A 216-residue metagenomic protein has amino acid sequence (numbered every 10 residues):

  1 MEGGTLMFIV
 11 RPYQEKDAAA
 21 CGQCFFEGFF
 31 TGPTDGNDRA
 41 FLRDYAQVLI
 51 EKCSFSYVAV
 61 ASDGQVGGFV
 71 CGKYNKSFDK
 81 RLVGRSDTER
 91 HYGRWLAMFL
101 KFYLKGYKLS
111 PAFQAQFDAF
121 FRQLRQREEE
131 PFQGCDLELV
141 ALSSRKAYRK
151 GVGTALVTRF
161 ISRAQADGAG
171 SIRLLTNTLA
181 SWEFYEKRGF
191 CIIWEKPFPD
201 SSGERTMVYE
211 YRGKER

Functional and structural regions predicted by a protein language model:
M1-K16, K214-R216: Conserved N-terminal entry element of GNAT/NAT acetyltransferase domains
T34-Y57, A61-S62, C71, R94: Active-site rim helix/loop that mediates acceptor-substrate recognition in acyltransferases
V58, Q65-Y74, R125, E138-S143: Conserved beta-strand in the GNAT
S77-L137, A141, D200-G203: Conserved acyl-donor/pantetheine-binding loop and adjacent beta-alpha core of acyl/acetyltransferases and related
R122-R125, T154, T178-E195: Conserved active-site alpha-helix within GNAT-family acetyltransferase domains
C135-D136, A164-N177: Conserved GNAT acetyl-CoA-binding A-motif
V140-K146, R173-E183, D200-S202: Conserved beta-strand-loop-alpha-helix junction that forms the acyl-donor binding cleft
R149-S162, K187: Conserved acetyl-CoA-binding loop-helix of GNAT-fold acetyltransferases
